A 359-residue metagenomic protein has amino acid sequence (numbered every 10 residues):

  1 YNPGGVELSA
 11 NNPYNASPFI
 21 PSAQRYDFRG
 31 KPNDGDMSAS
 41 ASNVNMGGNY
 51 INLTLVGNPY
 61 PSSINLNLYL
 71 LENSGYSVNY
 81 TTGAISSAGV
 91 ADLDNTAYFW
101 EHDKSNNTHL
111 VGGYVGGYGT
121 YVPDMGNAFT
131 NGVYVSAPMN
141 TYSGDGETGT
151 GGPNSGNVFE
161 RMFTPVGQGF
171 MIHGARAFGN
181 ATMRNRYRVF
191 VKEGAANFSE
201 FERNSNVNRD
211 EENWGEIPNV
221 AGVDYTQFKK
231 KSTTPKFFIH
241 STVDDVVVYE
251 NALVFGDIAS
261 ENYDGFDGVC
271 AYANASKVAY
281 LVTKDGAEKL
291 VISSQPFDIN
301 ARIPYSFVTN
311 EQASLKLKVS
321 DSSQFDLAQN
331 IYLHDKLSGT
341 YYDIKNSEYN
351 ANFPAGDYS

Functional and structural regions predicted by a protein language model:
N2-S359: Compositionally biased Ser/Thr/Gly- and acidic/asparagine-rich, proline-interspersed low-complexity stretches
